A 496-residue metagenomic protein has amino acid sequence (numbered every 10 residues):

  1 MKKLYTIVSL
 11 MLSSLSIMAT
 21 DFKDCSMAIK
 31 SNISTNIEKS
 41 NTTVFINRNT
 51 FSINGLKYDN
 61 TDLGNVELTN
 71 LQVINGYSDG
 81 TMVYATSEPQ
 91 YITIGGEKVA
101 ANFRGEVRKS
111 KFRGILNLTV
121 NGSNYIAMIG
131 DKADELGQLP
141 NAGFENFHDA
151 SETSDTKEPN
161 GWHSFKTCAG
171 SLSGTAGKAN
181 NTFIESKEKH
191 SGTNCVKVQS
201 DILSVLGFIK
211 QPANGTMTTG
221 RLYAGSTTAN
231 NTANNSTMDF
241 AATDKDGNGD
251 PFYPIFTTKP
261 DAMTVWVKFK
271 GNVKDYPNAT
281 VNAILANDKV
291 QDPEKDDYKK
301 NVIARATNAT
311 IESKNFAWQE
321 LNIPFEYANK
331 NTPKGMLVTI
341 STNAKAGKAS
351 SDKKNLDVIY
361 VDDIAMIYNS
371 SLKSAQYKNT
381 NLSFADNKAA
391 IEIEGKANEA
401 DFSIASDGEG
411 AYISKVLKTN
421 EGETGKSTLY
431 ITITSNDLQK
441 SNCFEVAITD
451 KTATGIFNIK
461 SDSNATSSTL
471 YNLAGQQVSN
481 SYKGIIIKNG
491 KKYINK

Functional and structural regions predicted by a protein language model:
M1-D24: Bacterial Sec-dependent N-terminal signal peptides
A19-S31, E38-N41, L63-Y77, K111-L139 (+1 more regions): Edge beta-strand at a domain terminus
N36-K98: Central antiparallel beta-sheet cores of small beta-barrel/beta-sandwich binding domains
D59-T61, F269-P277, K289-D292: Extended, low-complexity, turn-rich repeat/linker tracts enriched in Gly/Pro/Ser/Thr and Asp/Glu that occur
D79-E135, T218-N234: Beta-sheet ligand-binding and adhesion/scaffold domains
A127-P260, P277-N287, Q291-N322, E326-Y327 (+1 more regions): Aromatic (Trp/Tyr/Phe) and Gly/Pro-enriched flexible surface segments
N369-A453: Beta-rich interaction/scaffold domains
N369-S374, T449-A474: Residue-level detector of functionally pivotal "anchor" positions at catalytic/ligand-binding pockets or at interdomain
